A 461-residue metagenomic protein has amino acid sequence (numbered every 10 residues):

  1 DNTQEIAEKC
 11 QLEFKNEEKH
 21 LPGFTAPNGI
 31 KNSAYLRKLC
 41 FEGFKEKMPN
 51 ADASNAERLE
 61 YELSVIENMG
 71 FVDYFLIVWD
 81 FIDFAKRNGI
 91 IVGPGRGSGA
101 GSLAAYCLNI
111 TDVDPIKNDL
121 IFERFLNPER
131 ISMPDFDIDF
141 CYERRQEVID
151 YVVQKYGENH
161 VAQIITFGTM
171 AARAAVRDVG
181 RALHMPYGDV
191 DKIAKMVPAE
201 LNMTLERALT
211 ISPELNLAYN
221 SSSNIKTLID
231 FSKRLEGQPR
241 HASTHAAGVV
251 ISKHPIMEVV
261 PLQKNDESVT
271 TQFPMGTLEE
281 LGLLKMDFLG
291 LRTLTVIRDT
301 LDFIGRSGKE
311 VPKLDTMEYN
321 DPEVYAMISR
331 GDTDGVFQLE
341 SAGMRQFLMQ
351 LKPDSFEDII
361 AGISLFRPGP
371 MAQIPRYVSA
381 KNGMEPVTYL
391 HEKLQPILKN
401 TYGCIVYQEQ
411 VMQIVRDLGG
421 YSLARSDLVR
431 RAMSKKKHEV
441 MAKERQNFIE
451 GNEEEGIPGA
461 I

Functional and structural regions predicted by a protein language model:
D1-I461: Alpha-helical scaffold/interaction cores of sigma-54-like transcription cofactors and many family A DNA polymerases
